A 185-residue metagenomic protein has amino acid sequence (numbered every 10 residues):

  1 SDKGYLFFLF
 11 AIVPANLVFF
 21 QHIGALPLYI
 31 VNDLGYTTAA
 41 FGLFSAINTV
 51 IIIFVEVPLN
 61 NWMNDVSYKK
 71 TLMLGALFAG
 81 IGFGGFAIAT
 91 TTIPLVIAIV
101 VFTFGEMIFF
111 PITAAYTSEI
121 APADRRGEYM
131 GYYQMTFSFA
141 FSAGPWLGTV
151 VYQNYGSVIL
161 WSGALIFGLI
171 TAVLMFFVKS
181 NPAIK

Functional and structural regions predicted by a protein language model:
D2-Q21, V100, F104: Pair of pore-lining "gating" transmembrane helices in MFS-fold secondary transporters
G24-F44: Short amphipathic helix-loop junctions that connect adjacent transmembrane helices in Major Facilitator Superfamily/SLC
I30-V31, W62-M63, V150-G156: Interfacial helix-cap and linker-helix signal at transmembrane-aqueous boundaries of multi-pass secondary transporters
F54-Y68, Y152: Helix-to-loop junctions at the C-terminal end of transmembrane segments in multipass secondary transporters
K70-G85, L165: Structural signature of the two symmetry-related core transmembrane helices
A87-I99: Helix-loop junctions at membrane interfaces in 12-TM secondary transporters
I108-A121: Intracellular juxtamembrane helix-capping segments at the cytosolic ends of symmetry-related transmembrane helices
V150-G168: A membrane-interface helix-boundary motif in multi-pass transporters
